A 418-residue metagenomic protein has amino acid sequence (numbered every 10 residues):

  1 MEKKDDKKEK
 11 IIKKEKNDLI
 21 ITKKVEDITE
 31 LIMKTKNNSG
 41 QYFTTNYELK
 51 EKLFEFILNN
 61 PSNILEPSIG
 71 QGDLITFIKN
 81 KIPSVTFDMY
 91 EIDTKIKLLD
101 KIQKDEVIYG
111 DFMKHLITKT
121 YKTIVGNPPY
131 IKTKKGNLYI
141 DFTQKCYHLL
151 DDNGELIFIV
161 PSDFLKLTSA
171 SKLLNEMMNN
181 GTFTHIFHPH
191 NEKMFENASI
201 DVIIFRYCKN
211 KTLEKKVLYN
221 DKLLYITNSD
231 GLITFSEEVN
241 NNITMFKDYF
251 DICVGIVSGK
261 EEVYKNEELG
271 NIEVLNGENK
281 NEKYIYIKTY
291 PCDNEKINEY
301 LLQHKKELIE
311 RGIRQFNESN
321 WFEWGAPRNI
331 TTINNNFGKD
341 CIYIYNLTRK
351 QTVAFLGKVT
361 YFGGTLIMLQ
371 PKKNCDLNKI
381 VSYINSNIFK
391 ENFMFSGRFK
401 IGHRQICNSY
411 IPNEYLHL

Functional and structural regions predicted by a protein language model:
M1-N17: N-terminal auxiliary segments of SAM/dcSAM-dependent transferases
K4, E30-F56, S62, S68-T86 (+1 more regions): Signature of N6-adenine DNA methyltransferases within the class I
D18-I21, V25-I32: Interdomain/boundary linker segments immediately adjacent to catalytic/signaling cores
T35-N37, Y361-G364, H403-Q405: Short glycine-enriched loop/turn motifs at secondary-structure junctions
V125, Y343-I344: Structural motif
I203-Y343, R349-K350, K358, K372-L418: C-terminal substrate-recognition regions of SAM-dependent nucleic acid methyltransferases
A354-I367: Substrate-recognition/cap regions that form aromatic- and gly/pro-loop-enriched pockets for small-molecule ligands
